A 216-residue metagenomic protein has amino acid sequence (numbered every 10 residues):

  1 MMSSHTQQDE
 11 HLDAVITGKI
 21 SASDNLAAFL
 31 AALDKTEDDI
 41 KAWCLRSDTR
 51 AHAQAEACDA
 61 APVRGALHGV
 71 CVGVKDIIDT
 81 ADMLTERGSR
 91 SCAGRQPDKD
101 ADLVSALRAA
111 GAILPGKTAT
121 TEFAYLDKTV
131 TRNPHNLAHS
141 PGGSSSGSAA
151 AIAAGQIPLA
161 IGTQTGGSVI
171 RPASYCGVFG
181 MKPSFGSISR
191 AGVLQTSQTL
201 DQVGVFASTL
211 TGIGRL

Functional and structural regions predicted by a protein language model:
M1-H52: An N-terminal boundary/leader segment
H11-G18, G73, S91-R95, D201-S208: Short, well-ordered beta-strand elements within core beta-sheets of diverse protein domains
C44, A66-L67, C71-G73, I113 (+1 more regions): Short, conserved beta-strand segments within well-ordered enzyme catalytic domains that often line or immediately flank
T49-E56, G111-A112: Long amphipathic alpha-helix in the N-terminal Rossmann-like dinucleotide-binding domain of NAD(P)-dependent
C58-C71, G212: Immediate post-signal peptide segment of exported/extracytoplasmic ligand-binding proteins
A66-L103: Enzymes and membrane/adaptor proteins characterized by extended Gly/Ser/Thr/Asp/Glu-rich, aromatic-dotted
K99-R215: Short glycine/serine-rich loop segments
